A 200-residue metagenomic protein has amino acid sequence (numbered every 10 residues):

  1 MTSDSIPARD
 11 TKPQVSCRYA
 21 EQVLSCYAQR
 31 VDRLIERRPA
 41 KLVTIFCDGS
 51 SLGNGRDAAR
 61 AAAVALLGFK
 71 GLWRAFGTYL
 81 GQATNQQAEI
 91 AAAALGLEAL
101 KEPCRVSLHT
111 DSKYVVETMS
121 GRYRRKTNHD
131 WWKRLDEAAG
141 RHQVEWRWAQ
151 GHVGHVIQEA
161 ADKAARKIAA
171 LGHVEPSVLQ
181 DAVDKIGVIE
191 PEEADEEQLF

Functional and structural regions predicted by a protein language model:
L24-Q87, E98-A99, C104, L171-V174 (+1 more regions): RNase H-like nuclease fold core
V43-T44, G49-D57, A93-D162, A169: RNase H catalytic domain
A88-A92: Loop-to-helix element that buttresses phosphate recognition and phosphoryl-transfer chemistry
G172-F200: Acidic two-metal-ion nuclease catalytic site recognized across multiple nuclease folds, prominently DnaQ/RNase D-T
